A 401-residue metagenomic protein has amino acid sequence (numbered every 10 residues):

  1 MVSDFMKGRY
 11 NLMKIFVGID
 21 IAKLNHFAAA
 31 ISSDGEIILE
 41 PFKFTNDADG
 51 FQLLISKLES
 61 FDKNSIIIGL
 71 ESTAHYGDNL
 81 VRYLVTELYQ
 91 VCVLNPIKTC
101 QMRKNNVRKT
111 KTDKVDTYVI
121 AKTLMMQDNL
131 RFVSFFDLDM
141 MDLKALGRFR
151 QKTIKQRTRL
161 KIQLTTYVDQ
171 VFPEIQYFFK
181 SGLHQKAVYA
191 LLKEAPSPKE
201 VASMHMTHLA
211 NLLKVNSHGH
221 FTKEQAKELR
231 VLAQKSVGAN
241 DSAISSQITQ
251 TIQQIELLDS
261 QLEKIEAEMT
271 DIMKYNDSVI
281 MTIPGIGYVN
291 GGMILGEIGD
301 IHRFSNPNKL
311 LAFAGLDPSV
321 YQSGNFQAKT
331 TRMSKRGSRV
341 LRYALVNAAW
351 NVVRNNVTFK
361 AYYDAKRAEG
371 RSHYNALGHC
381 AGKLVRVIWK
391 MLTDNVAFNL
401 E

Functional and structural regions predicted by a protein language model:
M1-E401: A detector of single, family-specific signature residues that are central to catalytic or substrate-handling motifs
